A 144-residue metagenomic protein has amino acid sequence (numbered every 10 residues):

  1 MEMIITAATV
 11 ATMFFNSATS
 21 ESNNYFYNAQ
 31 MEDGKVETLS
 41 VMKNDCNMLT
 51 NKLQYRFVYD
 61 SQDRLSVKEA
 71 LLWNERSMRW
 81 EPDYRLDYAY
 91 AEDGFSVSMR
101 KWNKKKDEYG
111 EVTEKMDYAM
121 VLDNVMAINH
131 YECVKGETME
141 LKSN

Functional and structural regions predicted by a protein language model:
M1-T9: Sec-dependent signal peptide recognition, specifically the positively charged N-region followed immediately by
F14-N144: Buried hydrophobic residues that stabilize the cores of well-folded domains
